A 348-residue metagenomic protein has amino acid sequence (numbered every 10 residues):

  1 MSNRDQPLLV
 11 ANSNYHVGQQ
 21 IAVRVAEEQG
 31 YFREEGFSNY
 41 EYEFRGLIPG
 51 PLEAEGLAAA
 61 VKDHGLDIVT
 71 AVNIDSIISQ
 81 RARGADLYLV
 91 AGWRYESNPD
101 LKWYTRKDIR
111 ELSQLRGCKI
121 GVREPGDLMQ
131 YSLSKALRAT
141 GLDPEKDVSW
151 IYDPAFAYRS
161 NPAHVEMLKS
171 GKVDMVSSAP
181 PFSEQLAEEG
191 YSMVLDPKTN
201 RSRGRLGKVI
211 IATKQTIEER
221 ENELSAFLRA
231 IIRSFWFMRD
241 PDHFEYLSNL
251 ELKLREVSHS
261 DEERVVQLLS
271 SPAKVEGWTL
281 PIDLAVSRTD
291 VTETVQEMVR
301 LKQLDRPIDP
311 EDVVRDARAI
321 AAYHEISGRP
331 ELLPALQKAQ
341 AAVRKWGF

Functional and structural regions predicted by a protein language model:
S2-S160, H164, S170, D174-P180 (+3 more regions): Short, glycine-/small- and polar/acidic-enriched structural segments that line small-molecule recognition paths
S38-P49, S149-Y152, V265-A273, D309-I320: Short linear loop/turn motifs
G50-P51, F156-N161, R255-S260, A317-Y323: Short, mixed-charge aromatic SLiMs
V72, A163-S258: Pocket-lining segment of extracytoplasmic ligand-binding domains
R220-R306: Secondary-structure end/capping motifs
V295-F348: Conserved C-terminal helix/tail region of periplasmic/extracytoplasmic solute-binding proteins
